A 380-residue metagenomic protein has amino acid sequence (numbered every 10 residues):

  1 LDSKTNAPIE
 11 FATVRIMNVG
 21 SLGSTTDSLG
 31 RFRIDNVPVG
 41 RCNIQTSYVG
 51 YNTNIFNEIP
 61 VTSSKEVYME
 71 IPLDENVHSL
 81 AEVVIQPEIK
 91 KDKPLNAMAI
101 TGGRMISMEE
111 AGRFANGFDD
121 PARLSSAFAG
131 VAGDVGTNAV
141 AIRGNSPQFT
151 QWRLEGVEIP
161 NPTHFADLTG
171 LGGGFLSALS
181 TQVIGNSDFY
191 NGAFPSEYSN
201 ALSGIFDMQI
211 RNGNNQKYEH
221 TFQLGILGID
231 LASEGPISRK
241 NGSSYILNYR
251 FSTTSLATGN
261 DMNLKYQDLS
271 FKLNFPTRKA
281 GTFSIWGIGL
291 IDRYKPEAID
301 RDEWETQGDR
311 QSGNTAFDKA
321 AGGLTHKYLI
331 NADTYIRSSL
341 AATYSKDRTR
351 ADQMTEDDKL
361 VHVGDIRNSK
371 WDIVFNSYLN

Functional and structural regions predicted by a protein language model:
L1-V84, E88-K90: Periplasm-facing N-terminal accessory domains of Gram-negative outer-membrane beta-barrel systems
R31, Y68, A139, N186 (+8 more regions): Membrane-embedded beta-strand positions in outer-membrane beta-barrel channels/transporters
N52, E58-S63, Y68, V84-F194 (+1 more regions): Periplasmic N-terminal accessory/gating domains of Gram-negative outer-membrane beta-barrel systems
G133-D134, Y198, Q223-G225, D261-K265 (+2 more regions): Short sequence motifs at beta-strands and strand-loop junctions characteristic of Gram-negative outer-membrane
G173-S177, G185-P195, G204-G235, Y245-L264: Short strand-turn segments of transmembrane beta-barrel domains in outer membranes, especially the first one or two
K217-E219, A257-D261, E305-S312, A321-T325 (+2 more regions): Extracellular loop and loop/strand-boundary signature of outer-membrane beta-barrel proteins
G225-F251, D261-R293, G313-A342: Transmembrane beta-barrel wall of Gram-negative outer-membrane proteins
A257-M262, L290, K295-W304, T325 (+2 more regions): Outer-membrane beta-barrel translocator domains and adjoining extracellular loop/strand segments of Gram-negative
